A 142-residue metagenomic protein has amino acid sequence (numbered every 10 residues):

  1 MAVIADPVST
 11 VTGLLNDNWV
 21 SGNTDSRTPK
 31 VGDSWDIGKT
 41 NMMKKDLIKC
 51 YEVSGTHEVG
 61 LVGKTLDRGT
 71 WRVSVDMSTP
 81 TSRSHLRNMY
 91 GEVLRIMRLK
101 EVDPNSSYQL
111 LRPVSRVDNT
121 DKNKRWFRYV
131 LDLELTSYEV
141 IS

Functional and structural regions predicted by a protein language model:
M1-G63, K100: Small/polar-rich, solvent-exposed N-terminal microdomains that initiate assembly or binding
V20-K30, D76-N88: N-terminal short leaders/motifs
S21, L94-S142: Acidic-leaning, charged glycine-interspersed low-complexity segments
H57-G60, S78-R83, Y138-S142: Short, cysteine-centered beta-strand-loop-beta hairpins and adjacent loop/turn segments enriched in charged/polar
L61-D67, D121-K124: Short, solvent-exposed beta-strand/turn "edge" segments of beta-rich domains on protein surfaces
T65-T81, F127-Y138: Oligomerization/assembly interface segments of phage tail-like spikes and tubes
D67-T70, S78-R98: Extracellular/virion structural assembly segments
